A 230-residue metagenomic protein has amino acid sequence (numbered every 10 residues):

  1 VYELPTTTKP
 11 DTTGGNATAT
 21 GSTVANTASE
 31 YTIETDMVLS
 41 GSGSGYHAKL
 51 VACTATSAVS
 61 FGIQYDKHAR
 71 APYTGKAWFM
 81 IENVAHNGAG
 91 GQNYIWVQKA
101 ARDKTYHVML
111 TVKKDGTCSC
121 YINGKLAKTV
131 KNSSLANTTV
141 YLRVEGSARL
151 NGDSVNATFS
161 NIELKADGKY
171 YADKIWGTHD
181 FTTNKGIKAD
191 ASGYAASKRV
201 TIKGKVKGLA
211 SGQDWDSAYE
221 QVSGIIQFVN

Functional and structural regions predicted by a protein language model:
T6-D11, A166-G177: Low-complexity, Pro/Thr/Ser/Gly/Ala-rich linker/spacer regions in secreted, extracellular modular proteins
P10-W78, G186-N230: Secretory/extracellular carbohydrate-interaction modules and structurally similar beta-sandwich "look-alikes"
N83-H107: Short, aromatic/His-centered strand-loop micro-motif at the edge of beta-sheets
K104-V112, C118-C120: Short tryptophan-centered beta-strand motifs in secreted/extracellular beta-sheet-rich domains of glycan-recognition
I122-G124: Short strand-turn-strand beta-turns centered on an Asx-Gly dipeptide
K131-T158: Flexible glycan-contacting loops in extracellular carbohydrate-active proteins
S160-L164: Extracellular beta-strand elements of beta-rich domains used for carbohydrate recognition/degradation or cell-matrix
